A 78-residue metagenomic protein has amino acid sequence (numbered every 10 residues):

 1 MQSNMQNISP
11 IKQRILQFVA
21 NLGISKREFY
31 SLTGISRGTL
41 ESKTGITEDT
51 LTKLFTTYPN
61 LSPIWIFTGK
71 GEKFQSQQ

Functional and structural regions predicted by a protein language model:
M1-M5, I64-Q78: Short, charged recognition helix plus adjacent turn of helix-turn-helix-like nucleic-acid-binding domains
I8-E28: Short basic helix-loop element that most often maps to the first helix and adjoining turn of HTH DNA-binding modules
P10-I11, L32-I35, I46: Alpha-helix N-cap/N′ positions at the starts of helices
V19-A20, G45, T57: Short amphipathic helical patch at the helix-1/turn junction of helix-turn-helix
N21-E41: Short alpha-helical DNA-recognition segment
T33-G34, T44, F67-K70: A general structural motif at alpha-helix termini
E41-T47: Major-groove recognition helix of helix-turn-helix-like DNA-binding domains
D49-F67: DNA major-groove recognition helix of helix-turn-helix/homeodomain DNA-binding modules
